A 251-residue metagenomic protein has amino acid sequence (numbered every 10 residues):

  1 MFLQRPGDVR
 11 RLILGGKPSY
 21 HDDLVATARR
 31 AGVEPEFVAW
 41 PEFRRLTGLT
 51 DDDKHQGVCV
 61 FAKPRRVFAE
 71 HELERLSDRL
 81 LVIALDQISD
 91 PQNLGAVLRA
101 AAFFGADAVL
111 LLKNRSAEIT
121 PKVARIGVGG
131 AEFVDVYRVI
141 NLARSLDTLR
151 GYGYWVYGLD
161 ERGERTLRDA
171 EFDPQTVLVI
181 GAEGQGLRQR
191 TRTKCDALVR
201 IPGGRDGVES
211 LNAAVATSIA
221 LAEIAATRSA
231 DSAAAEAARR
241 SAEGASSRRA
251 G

Functional and structural regions predicted by a protein language model:
M1-E72, A233-G251: N-terminal positively charged helical leader segments and presequences
L3-L14, S19-E34, H71-R165, D169 (+1 more regions): RNA substrate-binding interface of SAM-dependent RNA methyltransferases
K17-S19, W40-E42, N114-S116, E183-Q185 (+1 more regions): Short, acidic/turn-prone active-site loops that include or flank metal/cofactor- and phosphate-binding residues
P41, P64-R66, I88, E161-E164 (+1 more regions): Short glycine-rich anion-binding loops that position phosphate/pyrophosphate groups of nucleotides and phosphorylated
L46-K63, G127-G130, D135, D173-G181: Short basic, glycine-rich beta-strand/loop surfaces that mediate nucleic-acid
F103, R125-G130, R192-G251: Structured adenosyl-cofactor binding patch, chiefly the S-adenosyl-L-methionine
Y157-A213: Active-site/ligand-binding-proximal alpha/beta "capping" segment
